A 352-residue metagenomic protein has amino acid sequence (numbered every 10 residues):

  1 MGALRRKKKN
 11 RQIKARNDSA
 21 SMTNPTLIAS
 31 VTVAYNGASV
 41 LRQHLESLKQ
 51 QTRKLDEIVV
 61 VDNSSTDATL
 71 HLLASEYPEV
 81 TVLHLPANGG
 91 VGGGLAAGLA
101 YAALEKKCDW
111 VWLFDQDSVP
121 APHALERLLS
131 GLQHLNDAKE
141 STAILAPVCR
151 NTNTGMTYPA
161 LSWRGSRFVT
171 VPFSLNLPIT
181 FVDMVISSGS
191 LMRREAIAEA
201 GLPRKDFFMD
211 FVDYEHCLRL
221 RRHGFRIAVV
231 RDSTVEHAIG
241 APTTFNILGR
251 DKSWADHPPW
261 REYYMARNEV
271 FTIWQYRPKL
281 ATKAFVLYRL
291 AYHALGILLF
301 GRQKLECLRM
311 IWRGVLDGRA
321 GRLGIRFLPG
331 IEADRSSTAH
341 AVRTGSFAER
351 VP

Functional and structural regions predicted by a protein language model:
G37-Q51: Short, well-formed alpha-helical segments that are part of the catalytic scaffolds of diverse glycosyltransferases
S47, D62-H71, A87, S118-V119: A conserved acidic beta->alpha catalytic loop
A74-E105: Conserved donor nucleotide-binding strand/loop of the catalytic core
C108-D117: Short beta-strand-to-loop acidic/aromatic patch adjacent to the donor-nucleotide binding site
H123-P159: Conserved donor NDP-sugar-binding/catalytic core segment of glycosyltransferases
W163-D183: Short, flexible, basic/aromatic active-site loop/helix in glycosyltransferases
S190, A196-G201, D206-E236: A short, conserved alpha-helix in the catalytic core of glycosyltransferases
W274-P352: Non-catalytic, C-terminal membrane-associated alpha-helical segments of glycosyltransferases
